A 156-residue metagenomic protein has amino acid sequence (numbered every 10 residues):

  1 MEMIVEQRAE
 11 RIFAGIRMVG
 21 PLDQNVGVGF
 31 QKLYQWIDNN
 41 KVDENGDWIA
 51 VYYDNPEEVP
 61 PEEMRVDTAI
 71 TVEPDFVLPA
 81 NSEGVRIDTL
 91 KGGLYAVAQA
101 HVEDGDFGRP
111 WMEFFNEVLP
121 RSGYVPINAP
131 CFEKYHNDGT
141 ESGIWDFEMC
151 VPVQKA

Functional and structural regions predicted by a protein language model:
M1-A156: A solvent-exposed interaction/effector surface
